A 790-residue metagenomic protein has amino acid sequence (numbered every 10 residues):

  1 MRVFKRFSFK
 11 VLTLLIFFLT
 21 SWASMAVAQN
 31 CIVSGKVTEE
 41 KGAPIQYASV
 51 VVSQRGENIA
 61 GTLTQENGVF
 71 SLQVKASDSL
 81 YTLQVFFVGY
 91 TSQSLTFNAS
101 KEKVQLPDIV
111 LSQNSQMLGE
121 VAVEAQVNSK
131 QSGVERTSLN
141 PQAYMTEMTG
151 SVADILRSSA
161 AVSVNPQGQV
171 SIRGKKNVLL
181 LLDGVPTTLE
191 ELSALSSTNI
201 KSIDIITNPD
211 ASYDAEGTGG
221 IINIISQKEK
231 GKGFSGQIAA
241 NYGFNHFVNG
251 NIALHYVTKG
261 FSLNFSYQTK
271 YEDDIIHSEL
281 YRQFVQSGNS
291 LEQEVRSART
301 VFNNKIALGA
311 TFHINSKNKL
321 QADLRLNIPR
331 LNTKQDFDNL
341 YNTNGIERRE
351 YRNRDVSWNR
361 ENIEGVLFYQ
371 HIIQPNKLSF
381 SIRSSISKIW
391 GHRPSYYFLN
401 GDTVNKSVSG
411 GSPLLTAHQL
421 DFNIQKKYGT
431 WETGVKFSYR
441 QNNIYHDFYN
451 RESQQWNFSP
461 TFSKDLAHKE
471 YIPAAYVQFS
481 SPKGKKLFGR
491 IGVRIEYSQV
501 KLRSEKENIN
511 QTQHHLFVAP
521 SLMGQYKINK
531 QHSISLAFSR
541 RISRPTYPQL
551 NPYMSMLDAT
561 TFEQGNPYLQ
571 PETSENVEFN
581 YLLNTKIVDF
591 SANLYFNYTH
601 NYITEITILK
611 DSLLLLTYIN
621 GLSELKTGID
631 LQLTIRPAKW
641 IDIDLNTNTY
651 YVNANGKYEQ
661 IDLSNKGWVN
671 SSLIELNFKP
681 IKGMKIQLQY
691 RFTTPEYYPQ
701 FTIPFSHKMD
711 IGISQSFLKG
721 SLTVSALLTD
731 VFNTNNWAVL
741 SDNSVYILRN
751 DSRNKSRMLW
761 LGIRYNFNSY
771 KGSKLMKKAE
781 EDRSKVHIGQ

Functional and structural regions predicted by a protein language model:
V51, Q84-Y90, V104-M145, N165-Q167 (+2 more regions): Short, acidic, small-residue-rich periplasmic hinge/interaction motif at the N-terminus of Gram-negative outer-membrane
R55-V69: Short, acidic Ser/Thr/Gly-rich low-complexity loop/linker segments typical of extracellular and cell-surface proteins
Q105-V110, V152-I155, V170-S171, E190-E191 (+3 more regions): N-terminal periplasmic accessory domains that precede and gate Gram-negative outer-membrane beta-barrel machines
S163-N208: Periplasmic plug
A215-N223, K230-E279, V301-N304: Outer-membrane beta-barrel translocator/receptor signature
G217-G220, I224-I238, I306-L308, I328-P329 (+7 more regions): Surface-exposed extracellular loop regions of Gram-negative outer-membrane beta-barrel proteins
E294, S407, L415-Q419, S459-K464 (+6 more regions): Outer membrane beta-barrel strand-and-loop segments of large Gram-negative receptors, especially TonB-dependent
W390-H392, Q499-K501, Y526, K530-N576 (+2 more regions): Surface-exposed extracellular loop regions of Gram-negative outer-membrane beta-barrel proteins, predominantly
